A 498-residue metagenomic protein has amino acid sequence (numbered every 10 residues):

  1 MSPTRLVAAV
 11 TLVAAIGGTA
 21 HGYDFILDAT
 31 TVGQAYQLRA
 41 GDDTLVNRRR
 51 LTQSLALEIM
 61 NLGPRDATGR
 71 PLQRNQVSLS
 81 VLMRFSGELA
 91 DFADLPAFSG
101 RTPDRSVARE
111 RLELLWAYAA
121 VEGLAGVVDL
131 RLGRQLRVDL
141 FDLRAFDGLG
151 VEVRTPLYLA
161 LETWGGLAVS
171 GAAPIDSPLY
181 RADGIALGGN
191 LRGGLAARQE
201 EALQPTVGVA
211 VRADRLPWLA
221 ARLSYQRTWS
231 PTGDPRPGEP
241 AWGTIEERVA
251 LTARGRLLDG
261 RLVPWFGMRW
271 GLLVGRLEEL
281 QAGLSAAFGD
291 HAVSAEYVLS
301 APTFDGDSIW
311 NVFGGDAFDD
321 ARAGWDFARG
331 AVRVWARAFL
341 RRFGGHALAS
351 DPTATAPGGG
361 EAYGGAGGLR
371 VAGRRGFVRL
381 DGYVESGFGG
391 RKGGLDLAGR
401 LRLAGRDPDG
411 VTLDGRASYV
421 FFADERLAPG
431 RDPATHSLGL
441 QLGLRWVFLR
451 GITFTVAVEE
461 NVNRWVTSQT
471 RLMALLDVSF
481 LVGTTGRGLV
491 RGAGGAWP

Functional and structural regions predicted by a protein language model:
M1-V7: Bacterial N-terminal signal peptides that target proteins for export
S2, G18-T19: N-terminal export/targeting leaders of redox proteins
V7-G17: Bacterial N-terminal signal peptides
G22-P498: Gram-negative and organellar
